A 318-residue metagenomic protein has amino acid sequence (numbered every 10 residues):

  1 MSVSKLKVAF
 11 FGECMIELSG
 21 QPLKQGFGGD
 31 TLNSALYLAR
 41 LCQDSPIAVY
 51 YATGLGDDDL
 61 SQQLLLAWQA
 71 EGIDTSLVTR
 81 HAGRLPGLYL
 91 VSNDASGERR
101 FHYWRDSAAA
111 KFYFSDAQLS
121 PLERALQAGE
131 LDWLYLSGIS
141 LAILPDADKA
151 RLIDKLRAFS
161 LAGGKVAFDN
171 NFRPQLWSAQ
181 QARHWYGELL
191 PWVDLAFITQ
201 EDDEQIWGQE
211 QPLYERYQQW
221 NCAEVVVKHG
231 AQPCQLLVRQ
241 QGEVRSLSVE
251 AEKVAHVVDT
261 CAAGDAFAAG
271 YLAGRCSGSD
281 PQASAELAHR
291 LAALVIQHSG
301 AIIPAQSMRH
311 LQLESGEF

Functional and structural regions predicted by a protein language model:
M1-L6, A158, E210-F318: Conserved phosphate-binding/catalytic region of the ribokinase-like
S2-A9, Q69, T75, A95-S246 (+1 more regions): Ribokinase/PfkB-type carbohydrate-kinase core domain
S4-F27: Catalytic-site beta-strand/loop segments enriched in glycine and acidic/polar residues
C14, L55-D57, I139-S140: Residue-level signal for short, function-critical loop segments
C14, N170, A266: Active-site metal-binding loops of divalent metal-dependent hydrolases
L18, L41, E71, A158-A162 (+5 more regions): Change "in soluble alpha/beta enzymes" to "in soluble alpha/beta proteins
G20-E98, D106-F112, A117: Substrate-binding N-lobe of the ribokinase-like
L38, T199, G264: Short, conserved phosphate/pyrophosphate- and ester-handling motifs at nucleotide-, phospho-/glycolipid
